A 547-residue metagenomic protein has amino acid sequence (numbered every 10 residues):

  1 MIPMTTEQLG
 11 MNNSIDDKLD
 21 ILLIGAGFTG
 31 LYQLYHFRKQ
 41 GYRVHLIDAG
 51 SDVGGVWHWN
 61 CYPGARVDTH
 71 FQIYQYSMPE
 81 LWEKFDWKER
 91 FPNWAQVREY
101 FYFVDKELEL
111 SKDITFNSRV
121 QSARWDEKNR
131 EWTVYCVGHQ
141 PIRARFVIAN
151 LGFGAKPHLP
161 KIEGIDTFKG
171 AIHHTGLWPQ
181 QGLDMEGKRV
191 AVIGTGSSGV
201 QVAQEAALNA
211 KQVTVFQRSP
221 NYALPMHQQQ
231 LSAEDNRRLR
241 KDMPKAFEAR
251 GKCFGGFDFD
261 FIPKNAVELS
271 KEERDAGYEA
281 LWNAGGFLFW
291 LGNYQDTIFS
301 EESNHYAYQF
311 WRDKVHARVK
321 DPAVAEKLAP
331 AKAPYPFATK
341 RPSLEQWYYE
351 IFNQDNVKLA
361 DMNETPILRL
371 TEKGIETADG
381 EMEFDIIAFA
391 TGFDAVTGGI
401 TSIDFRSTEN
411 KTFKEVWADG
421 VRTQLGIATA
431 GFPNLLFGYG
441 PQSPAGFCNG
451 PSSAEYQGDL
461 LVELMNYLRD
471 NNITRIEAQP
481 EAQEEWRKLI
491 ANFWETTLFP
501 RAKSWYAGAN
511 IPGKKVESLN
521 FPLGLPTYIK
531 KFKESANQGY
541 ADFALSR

Functional and structural regions predicted by a protein language model:
I2-I21, A26-L31, Y35-I165, Q181-G182 (+3 more regions): N-terminal FAD-binding dinucleotide-binding subdomain shared by FAD-dependent oxidases/monooxygenases
K169-I172: Active-site-adjacent "gating/activation" loops or surface patches in catalytic cores
T175-L177: Active-site glycine-rich loop that binds ribose-phosphate moieties when present
M185, V190-I193: A conserved hydrophobic secondary-structure block that centers on an alpha-helix together with its immediately flanking
A203: Ligand/cofactor pocket segment of small-molecule handling proteins
